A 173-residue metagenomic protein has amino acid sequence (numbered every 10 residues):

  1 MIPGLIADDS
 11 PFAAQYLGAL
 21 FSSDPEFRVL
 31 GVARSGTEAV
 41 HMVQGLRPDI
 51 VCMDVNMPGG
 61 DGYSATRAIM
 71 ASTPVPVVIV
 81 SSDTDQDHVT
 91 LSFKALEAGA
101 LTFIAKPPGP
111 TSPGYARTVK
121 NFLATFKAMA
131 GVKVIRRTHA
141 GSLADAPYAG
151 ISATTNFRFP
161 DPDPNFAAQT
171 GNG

Functional and structural regions predicted by a protein language model:
M1-G173: Strand-loop microenvironment adjacent to phosphate/nucleotide-handling motifs in alpha/beta enzyme folds
